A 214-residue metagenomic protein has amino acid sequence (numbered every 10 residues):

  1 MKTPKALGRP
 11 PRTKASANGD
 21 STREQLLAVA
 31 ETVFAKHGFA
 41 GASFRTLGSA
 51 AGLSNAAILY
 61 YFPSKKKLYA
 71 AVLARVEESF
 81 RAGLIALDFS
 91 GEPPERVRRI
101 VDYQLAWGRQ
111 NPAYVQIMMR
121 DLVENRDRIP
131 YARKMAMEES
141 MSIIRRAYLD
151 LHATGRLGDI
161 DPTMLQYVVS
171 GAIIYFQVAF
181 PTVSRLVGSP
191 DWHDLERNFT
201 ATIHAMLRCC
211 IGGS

Functional and structural regions predicted by a protein language model:
M1-P10, A106, Q110, E138-T154 (+1 more regions): C-terminal peripheral helix-coil segments that are non-catalytic and often amphipathic
T22-Q25, V29, V33-K67, A71: Helix-turn-helix
R23, E31, A35, A70 (+6 more regions): Solvent-exposed, non-membrane alpha-helical residues enriched in polar/charged side chains
L27, Y69, L73, E77 (+3 more regions): Amphipathic, non-transmembrane alpha-helical scaffold segments
A70-R99, A147: Amphipathic alpha-helical linker/stalk segments
I85-Q116, T154, P162-V169, T200: Hydrophobic alpha-helical connector segments
R109-Y131, A179-V187: Amphipathic alpha-helical segments used for helix-helix packing
M119-L149: A contiguous binding-surface segment within folded domains or other stable secondary-structure elements
